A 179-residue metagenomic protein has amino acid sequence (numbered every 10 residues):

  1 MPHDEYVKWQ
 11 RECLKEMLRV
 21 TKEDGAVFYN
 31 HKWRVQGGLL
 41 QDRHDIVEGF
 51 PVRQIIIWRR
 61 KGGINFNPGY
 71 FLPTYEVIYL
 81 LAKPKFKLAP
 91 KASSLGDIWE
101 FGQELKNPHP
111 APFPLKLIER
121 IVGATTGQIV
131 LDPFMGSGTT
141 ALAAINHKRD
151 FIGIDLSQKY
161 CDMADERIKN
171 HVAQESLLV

Functional and structural regions predicted by a protein language model:
M1-I154, K159-D162: Core catalytic lobe of class I
D165-V179: S-adenosyl-L-methionine
